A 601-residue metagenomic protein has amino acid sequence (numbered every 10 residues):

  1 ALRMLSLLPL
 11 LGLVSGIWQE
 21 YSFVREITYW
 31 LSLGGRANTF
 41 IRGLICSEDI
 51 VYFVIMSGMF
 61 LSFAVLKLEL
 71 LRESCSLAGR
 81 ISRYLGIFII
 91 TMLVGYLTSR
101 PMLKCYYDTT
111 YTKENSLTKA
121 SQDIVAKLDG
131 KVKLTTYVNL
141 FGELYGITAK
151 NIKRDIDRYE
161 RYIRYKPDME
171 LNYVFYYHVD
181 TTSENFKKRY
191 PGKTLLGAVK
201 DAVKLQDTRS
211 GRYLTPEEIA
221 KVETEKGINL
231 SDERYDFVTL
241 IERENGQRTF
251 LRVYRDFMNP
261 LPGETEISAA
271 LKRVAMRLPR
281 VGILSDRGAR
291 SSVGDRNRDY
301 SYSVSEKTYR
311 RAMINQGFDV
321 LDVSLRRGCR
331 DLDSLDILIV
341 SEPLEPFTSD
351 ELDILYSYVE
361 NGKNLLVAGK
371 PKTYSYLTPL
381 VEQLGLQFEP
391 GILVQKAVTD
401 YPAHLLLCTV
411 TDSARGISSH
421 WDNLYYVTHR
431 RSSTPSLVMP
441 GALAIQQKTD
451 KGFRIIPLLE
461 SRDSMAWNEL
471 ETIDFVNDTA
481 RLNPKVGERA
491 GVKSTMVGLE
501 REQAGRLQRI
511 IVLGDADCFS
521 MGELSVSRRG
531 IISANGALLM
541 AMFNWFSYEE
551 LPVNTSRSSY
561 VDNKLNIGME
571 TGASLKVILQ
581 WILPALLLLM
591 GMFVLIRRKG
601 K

Functional and structural regions predicted by a protein language model:
R3-K67, L71, S436, P457-L458 (+1 more regions): Terminal transmembrane helical anchor/hairpin motif
E26-S32, S47-L61, M102-D108, K131-G146 (+1 more regions): Juxtamembrane/interfacial segments around transmembrane helices
G34-A37, S74-M102, D108-K127, K133 (+3 more regions): Extracellular ligand-binding/catalytic regions of CAZymes and related secreted enzymes and adhesion modules
F40, E223-N229, R481-G487: Short, P/G- and charge-enriched loop/turn segments at secondary-structure junctions
G43, I124-A126, Y162-R164, N229-E233 (+5 more regions): A general structural signal for short secondary-structure junctions and capping/turn motifs
I89, Y96, R100-A270, R277-R280 (+3 more regions): Juxtamembrane extramembrane loops of integral membrane proteins
K188-G192, L335-P346, T571-I578: Short, electropositive alpha-helical surface patch
S292, R298-L551: Acidic, S/T/G-rich, low-cysteine, solvent-exposed domains in lumenal/extracellular/periplasmic regions of secretory
